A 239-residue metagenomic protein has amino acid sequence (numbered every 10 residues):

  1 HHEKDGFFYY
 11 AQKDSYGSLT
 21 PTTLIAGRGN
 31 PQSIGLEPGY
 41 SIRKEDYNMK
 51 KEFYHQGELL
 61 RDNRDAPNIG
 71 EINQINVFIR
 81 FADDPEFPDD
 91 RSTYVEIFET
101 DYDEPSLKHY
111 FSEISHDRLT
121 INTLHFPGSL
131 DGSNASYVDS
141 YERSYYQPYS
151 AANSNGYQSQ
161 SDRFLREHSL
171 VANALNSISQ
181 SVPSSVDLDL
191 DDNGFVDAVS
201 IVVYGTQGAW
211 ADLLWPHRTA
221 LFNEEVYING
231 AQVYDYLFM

Functional and structural regions predicted by a protein language model:
H1-D62: N-terminal propeptides/leader regions of secreted preproproteins that are proteolytically removed before maturation
G35-M239: Active-site-proximal segment of zinc-dependent metalloprotease catalytic domains
